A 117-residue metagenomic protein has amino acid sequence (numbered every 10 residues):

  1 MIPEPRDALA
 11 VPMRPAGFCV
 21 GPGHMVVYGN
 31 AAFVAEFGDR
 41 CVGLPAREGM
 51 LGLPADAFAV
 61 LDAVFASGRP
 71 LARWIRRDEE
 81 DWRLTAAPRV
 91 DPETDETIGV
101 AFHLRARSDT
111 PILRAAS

Functional and structural regions predicted by a protein language model:
M1-V34, S117: Sensory modules in modular signal-transduction proteins
F33-A35, V90-D91: Short, surface-exposed beta-strand-loop junctions and turns on beta-sheet-rich folds
V34-M50: PAS and related sensory helical modules
G49-D78: Terminal output helix/cap of sensory domains in signal transduction proteins
D81-T85, A101: PAS/PAC sensory module
R89-S117: Sensory coupling linkers of modular signal transduction proteins
